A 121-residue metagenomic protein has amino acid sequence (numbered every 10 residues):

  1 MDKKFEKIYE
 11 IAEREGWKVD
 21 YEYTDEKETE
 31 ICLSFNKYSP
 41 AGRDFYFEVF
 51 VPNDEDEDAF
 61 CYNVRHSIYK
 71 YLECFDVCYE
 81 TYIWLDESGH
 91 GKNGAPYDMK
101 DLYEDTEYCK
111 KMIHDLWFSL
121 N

Functional and structural regions predicted by a protein language model:
M1-D2, E30, D44-F45, F50-N121: Intrinsically disordered, low-complexity regulatory regions enriched in serine/threonine/proline and acidic residues
M1-G42, F118-S119: Negatively charged, low-complexity tracts enriched in Asp/Glu with abundant Ser/Thr
